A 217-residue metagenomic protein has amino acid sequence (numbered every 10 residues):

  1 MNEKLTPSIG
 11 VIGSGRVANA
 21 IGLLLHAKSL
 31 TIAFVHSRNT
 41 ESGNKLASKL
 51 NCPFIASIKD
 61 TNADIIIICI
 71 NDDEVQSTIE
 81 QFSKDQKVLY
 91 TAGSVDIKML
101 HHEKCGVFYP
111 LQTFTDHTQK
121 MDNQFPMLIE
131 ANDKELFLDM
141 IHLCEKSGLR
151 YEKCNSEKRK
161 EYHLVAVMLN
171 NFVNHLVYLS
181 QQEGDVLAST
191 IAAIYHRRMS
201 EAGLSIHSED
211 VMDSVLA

Functional and structural regions predicted by a protein language model:
M1-A56: NAD(P)+-binding Rossmann beta1-loop-alpha1 motif at the extreme N-terminus of oxidoreductases
L5-S8, D85, Q124: Phosphate-coordination loops involved in phosphoryl transfer and adenosine-cofactor binding
S8, T31-F34, K87, K104 (+1 more regions): Residues at the starts of beta-strands that form the adenosine-phosphate
G10-V11, I68, I129: Hydrophobic Val/Ile/Leu positions in short beta-strands of Rossmann-like dinucleotide-binding domains
G15, T40, D72, F108 (+5 more regions): Electropositive phosphate-/nucleotide-binding environments in soluble metabolic enzymes
T40-K45, K49-K120: Rossmann-like NAD(P)(H) cofactor-binding subdomain of soluble oxidoreductases
S42-K49, Q119-E161, V165-S200: Internal alpha-helical scaffold of NAD(P)-dependent oxidoreductase catalytic cores
Q182, Y195-A217: Interdomain hinge/lid region at the active-site interface of Rossmann-like NAD(P)-dependent oxidoreductases
